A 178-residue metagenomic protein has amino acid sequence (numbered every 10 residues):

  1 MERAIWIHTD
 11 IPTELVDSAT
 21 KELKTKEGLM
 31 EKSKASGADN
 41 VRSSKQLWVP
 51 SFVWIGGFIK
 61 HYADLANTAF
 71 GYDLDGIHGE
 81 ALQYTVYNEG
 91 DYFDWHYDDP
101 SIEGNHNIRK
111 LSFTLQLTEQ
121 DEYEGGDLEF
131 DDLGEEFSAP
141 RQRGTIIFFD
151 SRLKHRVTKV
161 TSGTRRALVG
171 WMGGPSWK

Functional and structural regions predicted by a protein language model:
M1-I77, Y92: Non-heme Fe(II)/2-oxoglutarate
D64-K178: Catalytic core of non-heme Fe(II) oxygenases with the double-stranded beta-helix
